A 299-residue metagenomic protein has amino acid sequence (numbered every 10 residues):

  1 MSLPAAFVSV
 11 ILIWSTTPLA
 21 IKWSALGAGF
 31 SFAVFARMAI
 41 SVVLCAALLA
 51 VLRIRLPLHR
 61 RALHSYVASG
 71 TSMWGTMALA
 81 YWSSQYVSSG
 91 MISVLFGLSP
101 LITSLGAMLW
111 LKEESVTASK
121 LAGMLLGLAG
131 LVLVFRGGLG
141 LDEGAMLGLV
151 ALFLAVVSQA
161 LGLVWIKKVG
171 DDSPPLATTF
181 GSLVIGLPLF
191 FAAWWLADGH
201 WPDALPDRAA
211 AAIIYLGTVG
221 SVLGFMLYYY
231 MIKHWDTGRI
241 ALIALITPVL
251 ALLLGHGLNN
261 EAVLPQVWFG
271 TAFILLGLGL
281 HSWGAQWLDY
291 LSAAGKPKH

Functional and structural regions predicted by a protein language model:
M1-V34, T71, L79-W82, L141-K168 (+2 more regions): Glycine-/small-residue-enriched transmembrane alpha-helix faces in small-molecule transporters and effluxers
L12-V43, S88-M91, L161-I185, G199 (+1 more regions): Juxtamembrane helix-loop-helix junctions in multi-pass membrane proteins
I13, T17-P18, A46-F96, L131-L133 (+1 more regions): Specific transmembrane alpha-helical segments of multi-pass solute transporters/efflux pumps, especially DMT/EamA
T16, A20-W23, G27, S41-H59 (+4 more regions): Membrane-interface helix-cap regions at the ends of transmembrane helices in multi-pass membrane proteins
V34-A36, W74, I92-L98, V164-P188 (+1 more regions): Helix-helix packing/entry segments at the starts of transmembrane helices
C45, T103-L105, L141-D198, I213 (+2 more regions): Transmembrane alpha-helical segments that form core, pore/gating elements of small-molecule transporters/exporters
C45, V67, G106, S119-G137 (+3 more regions): Hydrophobic transmembrane alpha-helices of multi-pass small-molecule transport proteins
A47-R53, P100-A122, V249-F269: C-terminal transmembrane-helix exit sites in multi-pass transporters
